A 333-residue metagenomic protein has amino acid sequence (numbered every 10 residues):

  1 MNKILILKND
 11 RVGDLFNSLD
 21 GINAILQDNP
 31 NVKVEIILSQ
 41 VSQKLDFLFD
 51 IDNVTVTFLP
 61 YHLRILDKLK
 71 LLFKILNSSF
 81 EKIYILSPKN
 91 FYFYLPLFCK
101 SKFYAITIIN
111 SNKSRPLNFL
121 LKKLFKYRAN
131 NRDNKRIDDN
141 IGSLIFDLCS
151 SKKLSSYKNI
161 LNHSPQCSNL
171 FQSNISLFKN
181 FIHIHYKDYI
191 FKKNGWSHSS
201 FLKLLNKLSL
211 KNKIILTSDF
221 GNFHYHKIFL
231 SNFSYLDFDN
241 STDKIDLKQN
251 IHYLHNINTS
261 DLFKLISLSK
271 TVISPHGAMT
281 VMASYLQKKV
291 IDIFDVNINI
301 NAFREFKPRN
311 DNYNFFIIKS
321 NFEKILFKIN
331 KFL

Functional and structural regions predicted by a protein language model:
I6-L19, S42, I85, Y189-S197: A short, glycine/small-residue-rich beta-strand->loop->alpha-helix junction that serves as a flexible
I22, V41-L45, Y84-K100, T280-A283: An aromatic- and histidine-rich active-site surface loop
V34-Q40, A105-T107, I215-D219: Short internal beta-strands
E35-D67, F233-D239, Y313: Conserved nucleotide-sugar phosphate-binding/catalytic loop shared by glycosyltransferases and other
T57-L161, F178, H183-Y189, N297-E305: Conserved nucleotide-diphosphate donor binding/catalytic pocket of glycan-assembly enzymes
L69, S200-D295: Donor-binding and catalytic core of enzymes assembling or modifying cell-surface/extracellular glycoconjugates
I108-L124, V281-L333: Nucleotide-sugar donor-binding patch of glycosyltransferase catalytic domains
H163-S231: Core catalytic architecture of nucleotide-activated donor-dependent transferases building glycoconjugates
